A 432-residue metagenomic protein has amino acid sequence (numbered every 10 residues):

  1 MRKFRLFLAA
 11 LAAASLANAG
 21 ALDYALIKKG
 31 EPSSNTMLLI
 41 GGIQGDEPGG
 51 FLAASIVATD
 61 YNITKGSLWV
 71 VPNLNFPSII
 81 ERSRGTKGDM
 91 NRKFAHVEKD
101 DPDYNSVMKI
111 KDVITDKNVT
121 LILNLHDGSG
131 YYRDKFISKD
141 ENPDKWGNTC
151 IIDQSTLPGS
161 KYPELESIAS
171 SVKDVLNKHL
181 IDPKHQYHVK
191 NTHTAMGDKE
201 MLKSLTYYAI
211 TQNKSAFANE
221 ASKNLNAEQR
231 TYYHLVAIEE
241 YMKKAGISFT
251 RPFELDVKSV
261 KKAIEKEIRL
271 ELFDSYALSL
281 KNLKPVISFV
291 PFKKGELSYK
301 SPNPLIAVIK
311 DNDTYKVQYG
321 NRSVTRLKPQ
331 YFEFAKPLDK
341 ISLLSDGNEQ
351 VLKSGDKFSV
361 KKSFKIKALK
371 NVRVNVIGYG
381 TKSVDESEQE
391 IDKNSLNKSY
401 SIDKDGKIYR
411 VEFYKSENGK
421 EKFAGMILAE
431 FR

Functional and structural regions predicted by a protein language model:
R2-L6, N18-R432: Structured catalytic-domain cores with a bias toward divalent-metal coordination
L8-S15: Bacterial N-terminal signal peptides
